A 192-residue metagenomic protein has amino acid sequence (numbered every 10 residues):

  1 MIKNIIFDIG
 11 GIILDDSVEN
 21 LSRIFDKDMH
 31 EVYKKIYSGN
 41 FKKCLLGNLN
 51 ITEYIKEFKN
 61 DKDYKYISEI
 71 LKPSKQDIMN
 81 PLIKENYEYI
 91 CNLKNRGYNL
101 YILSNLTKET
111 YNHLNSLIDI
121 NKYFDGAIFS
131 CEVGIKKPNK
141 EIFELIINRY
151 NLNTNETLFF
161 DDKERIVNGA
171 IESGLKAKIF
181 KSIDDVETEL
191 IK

Functional and structural regions predicted by a protein language model:
M1-I5, T107-K108, N115-K192: Asp-based, Mg2+/Mn2+-dependent phosphohydrolase catalytic module
M1-S38, K42, L46, E172-S173 (+1 more regions): Active-site neighborhood of HAD-like aspartate-dependent phosphohydrolases
N20, G39, E53, E57 (+7 more regions): Alpha-helical elements of Rossmann-like donor-binding domains used by nucleotide-donor carbohydrate transfer enzymes
I36-N40, I70-D77: Short linear capping/connector segments at secondary-structure termini
K42-K72: A metal-dependent, Asp-based hydrolase signature
T52, K72-Y101, N112, K140: Short, acidic loop-to-helix structural element flanking the phosphoryl-transfer center in phosphate-processing enzymes
S104: Conserved phosphate-coupling serine/threonine residues in phosphotransfer and NTP-handling enzymes
